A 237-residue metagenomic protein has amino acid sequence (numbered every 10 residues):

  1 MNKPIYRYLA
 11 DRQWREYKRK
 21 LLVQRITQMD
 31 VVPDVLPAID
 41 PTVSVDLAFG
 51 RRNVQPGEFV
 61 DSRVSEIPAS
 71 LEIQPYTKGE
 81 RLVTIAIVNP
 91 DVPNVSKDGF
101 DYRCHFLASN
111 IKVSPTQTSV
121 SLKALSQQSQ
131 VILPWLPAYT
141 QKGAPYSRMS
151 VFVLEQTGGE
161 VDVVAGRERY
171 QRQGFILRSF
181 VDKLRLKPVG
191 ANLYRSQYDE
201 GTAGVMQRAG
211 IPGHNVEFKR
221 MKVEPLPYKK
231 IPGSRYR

Functional and structural regions predicted by a protein language model:
M1-R237: N-terminus-centered regions that define maturation/targeting leaders and the start of the first functional domain
